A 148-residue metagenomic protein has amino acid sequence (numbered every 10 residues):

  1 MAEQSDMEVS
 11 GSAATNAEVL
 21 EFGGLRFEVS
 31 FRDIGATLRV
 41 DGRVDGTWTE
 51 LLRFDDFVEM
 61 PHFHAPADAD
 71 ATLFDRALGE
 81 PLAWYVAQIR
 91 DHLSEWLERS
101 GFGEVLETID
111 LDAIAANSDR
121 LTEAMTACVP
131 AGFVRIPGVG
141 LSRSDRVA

Functional and structural regions predicted by a protein language model:
M1-G24, A131-A148: UBC/E2-like fold recognition across ubiquitin and ubiquitin-like conjugation systems, capturing catalytically active
E3-M7, A14-A17, A65, A69 (+2 more regions): Alpha-helical context
G11-D56: Amphipathic, interaction-prone secondary-structure segments
D41-L78: Acidic, aromatic-enriched beta-alpha/helix-loop junctions
D56, H62, A71, H92-L93 (+2 more regions): Amphipathic alpha-helical interaction segments
A67-G103: Mid-chain, well-packed structural core segment of small domains
L97-A148: C-terminal charged interaction modules
